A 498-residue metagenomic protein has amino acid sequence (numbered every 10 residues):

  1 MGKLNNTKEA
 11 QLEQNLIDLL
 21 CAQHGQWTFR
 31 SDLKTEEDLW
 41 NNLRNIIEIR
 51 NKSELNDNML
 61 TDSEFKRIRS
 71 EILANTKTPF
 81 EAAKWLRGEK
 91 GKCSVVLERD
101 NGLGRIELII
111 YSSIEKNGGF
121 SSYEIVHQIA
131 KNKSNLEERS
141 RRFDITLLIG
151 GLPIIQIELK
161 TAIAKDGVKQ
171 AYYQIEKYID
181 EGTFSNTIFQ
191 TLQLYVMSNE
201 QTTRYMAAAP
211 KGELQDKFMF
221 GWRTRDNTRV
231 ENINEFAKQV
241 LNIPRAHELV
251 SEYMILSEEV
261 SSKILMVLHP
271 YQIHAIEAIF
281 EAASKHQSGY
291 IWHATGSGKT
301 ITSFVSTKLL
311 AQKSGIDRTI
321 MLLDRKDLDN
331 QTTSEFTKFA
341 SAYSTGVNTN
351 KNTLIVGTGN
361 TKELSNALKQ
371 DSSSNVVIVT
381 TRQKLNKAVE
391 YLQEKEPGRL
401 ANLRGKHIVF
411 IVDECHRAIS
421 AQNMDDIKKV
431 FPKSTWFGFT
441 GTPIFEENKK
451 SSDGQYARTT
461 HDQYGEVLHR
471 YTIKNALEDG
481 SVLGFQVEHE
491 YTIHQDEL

Functional and structural regions predicted by a protein language model:
G2-R318, D327-Y343, S372-S373, Q383 (+1 more regions): ATP-dependent helicase/translocase motor core
I149, S284-Q287, Q370-S374, E390-I408: Short basic/glycine-enriched coil/helix segment immediately N-terminal to the Walker B
Y195-S198, I378-T381, F410, T435-T440: Structural recognition of the conserved hydrophobic beta-strand(s) that form the central parallel beta-sheet of P-loop
N232, K449-L498: Interdomain helical connector at the RecA1-RecA2 junction of SF1/SF2 helicase-like NTPases
A294-T295, E414-R417, V430-K449, G480: Conserved helicase ATPase motor motifs in RecA-like P-loop NTPase domains
T332, A388-Q393, C415-D425, K449: Conserved ATPase-coupling elements of RecA-like P-loop NTPase cores
T358-I378, N402: Conserved motor-coupling elements within RecA-like helicase/translocase cores
R399-F437: SF2 helicase catalytic motif II
